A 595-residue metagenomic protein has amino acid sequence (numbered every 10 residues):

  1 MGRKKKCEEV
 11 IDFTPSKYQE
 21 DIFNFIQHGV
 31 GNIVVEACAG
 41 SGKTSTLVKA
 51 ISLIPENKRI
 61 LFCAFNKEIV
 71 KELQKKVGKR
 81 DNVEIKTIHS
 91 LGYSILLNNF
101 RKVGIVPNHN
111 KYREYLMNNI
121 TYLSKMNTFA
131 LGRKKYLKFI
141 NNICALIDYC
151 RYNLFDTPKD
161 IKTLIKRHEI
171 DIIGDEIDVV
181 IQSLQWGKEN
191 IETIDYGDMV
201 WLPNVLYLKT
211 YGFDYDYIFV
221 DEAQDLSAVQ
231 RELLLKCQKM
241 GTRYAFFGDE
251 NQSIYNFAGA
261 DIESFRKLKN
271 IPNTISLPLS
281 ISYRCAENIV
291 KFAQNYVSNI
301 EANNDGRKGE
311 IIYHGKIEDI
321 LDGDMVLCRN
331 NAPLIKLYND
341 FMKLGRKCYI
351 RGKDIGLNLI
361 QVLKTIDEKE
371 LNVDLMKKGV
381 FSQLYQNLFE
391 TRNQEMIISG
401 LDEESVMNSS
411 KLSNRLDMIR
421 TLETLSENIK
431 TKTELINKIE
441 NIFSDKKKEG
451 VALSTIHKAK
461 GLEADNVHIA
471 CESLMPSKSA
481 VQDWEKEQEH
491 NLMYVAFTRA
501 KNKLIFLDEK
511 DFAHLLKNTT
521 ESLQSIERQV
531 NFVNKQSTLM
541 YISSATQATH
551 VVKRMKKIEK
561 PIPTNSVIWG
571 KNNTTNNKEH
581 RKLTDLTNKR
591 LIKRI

Functional and structural regions predicted by a protein language model:
G2-V103, Q294, T498: P-loop NTPase Walker
T14-N24, N32-E36, I172-D261, G461: Conserved helicase NTPase motor core
E36-S45, F65-E68, Y217-V220, Q224-H314 (+8 more regions): Conserved helicase motor core of SF1/SF2 NTP-dependent helicases
T46-L47, K58-V70, F247, I281 (+2 more regions): Conserved RecA-like ASCE P-loop NTPase motor core of nucleic-acid helicases/translocases
K67-N142, L344-G345, I350-I355: Conserved P-loop NTPase-based nucleic-acid remodeling module centered on helicase motor cores
R101-S183, L375-L401: ATP-hydrolysis module of ASCE/P-loop NTPase motor domains, specifically the Walker B Asp-Glu catalytic pair
D367-L507, D511, L515: Conserved helicase C-terminal RecA-like lobe
W484, N491-I595: Helicase C-terminal subdomain and adjacent C-terminal extension
